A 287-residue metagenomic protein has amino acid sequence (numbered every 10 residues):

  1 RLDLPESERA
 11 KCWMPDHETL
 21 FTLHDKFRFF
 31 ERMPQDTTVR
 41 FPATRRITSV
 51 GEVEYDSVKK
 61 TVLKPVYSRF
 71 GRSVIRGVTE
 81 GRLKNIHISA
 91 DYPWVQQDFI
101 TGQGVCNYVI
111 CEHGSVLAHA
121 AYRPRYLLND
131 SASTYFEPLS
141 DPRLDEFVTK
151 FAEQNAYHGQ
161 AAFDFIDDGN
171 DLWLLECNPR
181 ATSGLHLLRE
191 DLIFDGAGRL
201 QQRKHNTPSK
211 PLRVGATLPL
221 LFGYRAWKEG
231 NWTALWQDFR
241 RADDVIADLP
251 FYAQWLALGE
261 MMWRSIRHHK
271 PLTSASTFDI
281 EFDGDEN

Functional and structural regions predicted by a protein language model:
R1-E52: Conserved N-proximal alpha/beta basic substrate-recognition cap immediately N-terminal to, or forming the N-lobe
M33, Y55-V74, D91-G102, H119-R123: ATP-grasp fold ATP-binding core
S68, F99-G102, H113, N155-G159: A short catalytic or substrate-binding loop motif that flags glycine-/basic-rich loops and adjacent residues that bind
V78-E146, I166-W173: Phosphate-binding site of ATP-dependent enzymes
Y126-F136, N178-R189: Glycine-rich phosphate/pyrophosphate-binding beta-alpha loops
D141, S183-L200: Gly/Ser/Thr-rich active-site loops/lids in small-molecule metabolic enzymes that frequently grip phosphoryl groups
N155-L187: Conserved metal-phosphate-binding beta-hairpin within the catalytic cores of diverse ATP-dependent phosphoryl-transfer
G196-N287: Peripheral (often C-terminal) accessory segments that flank ATP-dependent C-N-forming ligase machineries
